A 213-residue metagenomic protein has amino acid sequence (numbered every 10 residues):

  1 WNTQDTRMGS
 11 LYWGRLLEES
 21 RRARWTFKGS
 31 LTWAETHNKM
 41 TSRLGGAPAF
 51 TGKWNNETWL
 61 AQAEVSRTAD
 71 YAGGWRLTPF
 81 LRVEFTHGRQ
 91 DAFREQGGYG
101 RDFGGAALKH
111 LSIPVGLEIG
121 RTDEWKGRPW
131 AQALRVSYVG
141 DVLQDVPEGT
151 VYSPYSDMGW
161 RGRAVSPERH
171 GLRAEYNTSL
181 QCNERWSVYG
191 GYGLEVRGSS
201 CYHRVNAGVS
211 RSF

Functional and structural regions predicted by a protein language model:
W1-A69, G193, R197-S199, R204 (+1 more regions): Outer membrane beta-barrel translocator domains of Type V secretion systems
S10, D102-F213: Outer membrane beta-barrel transmembrane domains
E18-F27, W75, W125-G127, E184-V188: Repeated loop/turn-to-beta-strand initiation elements of outer-membrane beta-barrel proteins
R24-T32, R76-E84, A131-S137, Y189-G191 (+1 more regions): Outer-envelope exported proteins of Gram-negative bacteria
S30-N38, F80-D91, R135-L143, S210-S212: Short glycine-rich beta-strand segments
N38-P48, R89-G98, Q144-S153, C201-V205: Outer-membrane beta-barrel translocator domains and adjoining extracellular loop/strand segments of Gram-negative
A72-T78, G88-A92, W125-Q132: Short, structured loop/turn "capping" segments at alpha-beta junctions
